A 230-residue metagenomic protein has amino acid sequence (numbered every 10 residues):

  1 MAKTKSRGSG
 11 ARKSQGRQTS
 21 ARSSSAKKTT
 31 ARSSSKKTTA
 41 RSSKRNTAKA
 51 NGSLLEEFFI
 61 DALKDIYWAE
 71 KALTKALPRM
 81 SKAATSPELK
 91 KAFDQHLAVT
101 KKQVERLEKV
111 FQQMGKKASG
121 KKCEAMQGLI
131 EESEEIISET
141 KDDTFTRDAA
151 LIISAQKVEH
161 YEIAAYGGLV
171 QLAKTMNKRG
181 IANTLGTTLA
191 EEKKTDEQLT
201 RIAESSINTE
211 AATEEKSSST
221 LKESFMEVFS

Functional and structural regions predicted by a protein language model:
A2-S230: Amphipathic alpha-helical hairpins
